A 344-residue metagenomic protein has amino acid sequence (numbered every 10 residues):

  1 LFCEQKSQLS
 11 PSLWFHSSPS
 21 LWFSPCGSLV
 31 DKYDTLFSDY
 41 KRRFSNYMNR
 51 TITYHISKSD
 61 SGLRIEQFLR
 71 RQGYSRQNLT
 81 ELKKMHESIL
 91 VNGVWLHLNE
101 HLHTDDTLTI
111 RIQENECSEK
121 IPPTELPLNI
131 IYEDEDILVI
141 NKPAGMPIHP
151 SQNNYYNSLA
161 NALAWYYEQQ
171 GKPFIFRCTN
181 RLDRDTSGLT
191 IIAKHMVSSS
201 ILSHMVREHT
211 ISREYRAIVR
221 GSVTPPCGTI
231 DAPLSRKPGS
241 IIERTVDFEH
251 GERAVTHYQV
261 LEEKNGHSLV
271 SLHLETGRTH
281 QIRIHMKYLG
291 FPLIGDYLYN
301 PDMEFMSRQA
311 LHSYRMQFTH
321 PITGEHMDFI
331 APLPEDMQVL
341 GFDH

Functional and structural regions predicted by a protein language model:
K6-S7: Polybasic, lysine-rich low-complexity intrinsically disordered segments
S28-V30: Intrinsic disorder/low-complexity segments
K32-T35, Y40-T229, P233-P238, D336-L340: RNA pseudouridine synthases
T35, K41-K83, L128, F248-E252 (+3 more regions): Pseudouridine synthases involved in rRNA/tRNA modification
W95, N265-G266, V270-H273: Short histidine-centered loop motifs in beta-beta connectors
H97-H101, S271, R308: Short, surface-exposed secondary-structure edge patches
